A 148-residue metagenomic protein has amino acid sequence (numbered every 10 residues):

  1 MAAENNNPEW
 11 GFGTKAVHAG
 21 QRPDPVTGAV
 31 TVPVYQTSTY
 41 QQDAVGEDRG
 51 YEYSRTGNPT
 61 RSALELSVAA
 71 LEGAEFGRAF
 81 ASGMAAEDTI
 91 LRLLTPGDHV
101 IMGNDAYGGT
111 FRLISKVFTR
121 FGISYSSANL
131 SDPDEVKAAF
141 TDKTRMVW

Functional and structural regions predicted by a protein language model:
A2-N58, L64-S67: N-terminal "arm"/small-domain region of PLP-dependent enzymes with the aminotransferase-like
T39-D88, R92-L93, G109-K116: Conserved N-terminal alpha-helix of the aminotransferase class I/II PLP-enzyme fold
G73-A74, H99, P133, K137: Well-ordered alpha/beta subsegment
R78, H99-I101, R145: Conserved beta-strand elements of the Class I
R92-T110, A128-N129: Conserved PLP-anchoring active-site segment centered on the Schiff-base-forming lysine
K116-D132: A glycine-rich helix N-cap at a beta->alpha junction
L130-W148: Active-site phosphate-binding strand-loop segment of PLP-dependent enzymes
